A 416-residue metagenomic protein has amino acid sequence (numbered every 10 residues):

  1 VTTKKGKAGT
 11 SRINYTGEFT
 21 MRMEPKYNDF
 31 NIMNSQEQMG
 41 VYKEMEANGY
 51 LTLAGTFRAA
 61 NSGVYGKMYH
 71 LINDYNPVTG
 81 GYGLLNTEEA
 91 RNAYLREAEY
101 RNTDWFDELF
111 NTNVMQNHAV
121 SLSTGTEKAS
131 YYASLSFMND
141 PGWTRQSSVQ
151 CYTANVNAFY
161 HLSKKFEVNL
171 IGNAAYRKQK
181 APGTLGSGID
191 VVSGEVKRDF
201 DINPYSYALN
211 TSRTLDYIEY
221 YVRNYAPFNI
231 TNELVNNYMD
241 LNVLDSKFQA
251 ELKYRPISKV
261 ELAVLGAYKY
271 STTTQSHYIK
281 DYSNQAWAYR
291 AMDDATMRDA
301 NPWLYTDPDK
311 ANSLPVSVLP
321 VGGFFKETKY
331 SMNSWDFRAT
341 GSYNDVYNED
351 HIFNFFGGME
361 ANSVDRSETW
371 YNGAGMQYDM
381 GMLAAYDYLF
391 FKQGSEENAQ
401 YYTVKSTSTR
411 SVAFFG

Functional and structural regions predicted by a protein language model:
V1-N14, V78-T79, F110, M115-N117 (+2 more regions): A beta-strand signature from Gram-negative outer-membrane beta-barrel systems, especially the internal plug domain
T3, Y15, V120-T126, A154-Y160 (+3 more regions): Residues on the lipid-exposed face of transmembrane beta-strands in outer-membrane beta-barrel proteins
A8-E99, G142-S147, T153, N157-D245 (+2 more regions): Surface-exposed loop/interface segments of Gram-negative outer-membrane beta-barrel transport/assembly proteins
T20, W105-N113: Periplasmic N-terminal accessory/gating domains of Gram-negative outer-membrane beta-barrel systems
N117-A119, S130, D336, S411-G416: Short glycine-rich loop/turn motifs
H118-S121, I218: Short, charged beta->alpha transition segments
T124-A129, L162-K164, L252-E261, V346-E349: Short, solvent-exposed loop/edge-beta patches enriched in aromatic
E127-Y131, K310-S313: Short coil-to-beta-strand
